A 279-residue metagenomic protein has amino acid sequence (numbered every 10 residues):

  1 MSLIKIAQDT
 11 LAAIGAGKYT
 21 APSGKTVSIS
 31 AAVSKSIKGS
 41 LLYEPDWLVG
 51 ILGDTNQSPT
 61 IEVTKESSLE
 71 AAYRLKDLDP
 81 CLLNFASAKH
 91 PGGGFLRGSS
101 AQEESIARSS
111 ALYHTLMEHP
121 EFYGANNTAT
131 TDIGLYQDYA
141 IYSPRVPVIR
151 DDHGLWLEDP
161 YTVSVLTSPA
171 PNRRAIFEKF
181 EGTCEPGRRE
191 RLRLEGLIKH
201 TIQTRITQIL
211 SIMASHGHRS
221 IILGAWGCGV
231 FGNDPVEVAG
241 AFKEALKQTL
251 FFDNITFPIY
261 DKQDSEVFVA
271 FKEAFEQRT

Functional and structural regions predicted by a protein language model:
M1-T279: Macrodomain-like recognition of ADP-ribose-binding/processing modules
